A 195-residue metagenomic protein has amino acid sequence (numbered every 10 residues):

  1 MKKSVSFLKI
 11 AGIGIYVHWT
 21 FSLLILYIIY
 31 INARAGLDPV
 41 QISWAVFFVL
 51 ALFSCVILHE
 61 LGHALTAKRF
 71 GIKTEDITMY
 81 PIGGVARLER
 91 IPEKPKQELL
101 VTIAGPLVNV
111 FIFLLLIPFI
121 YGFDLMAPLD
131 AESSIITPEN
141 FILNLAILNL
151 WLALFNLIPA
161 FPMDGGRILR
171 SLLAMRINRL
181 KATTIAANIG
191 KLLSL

Functional and structural regions predicted by a protein language model:
M1-L195: Hydrophobic transmembrane alpha-helices and their immediate loop junctions in multi-pass integral membrane proteins
